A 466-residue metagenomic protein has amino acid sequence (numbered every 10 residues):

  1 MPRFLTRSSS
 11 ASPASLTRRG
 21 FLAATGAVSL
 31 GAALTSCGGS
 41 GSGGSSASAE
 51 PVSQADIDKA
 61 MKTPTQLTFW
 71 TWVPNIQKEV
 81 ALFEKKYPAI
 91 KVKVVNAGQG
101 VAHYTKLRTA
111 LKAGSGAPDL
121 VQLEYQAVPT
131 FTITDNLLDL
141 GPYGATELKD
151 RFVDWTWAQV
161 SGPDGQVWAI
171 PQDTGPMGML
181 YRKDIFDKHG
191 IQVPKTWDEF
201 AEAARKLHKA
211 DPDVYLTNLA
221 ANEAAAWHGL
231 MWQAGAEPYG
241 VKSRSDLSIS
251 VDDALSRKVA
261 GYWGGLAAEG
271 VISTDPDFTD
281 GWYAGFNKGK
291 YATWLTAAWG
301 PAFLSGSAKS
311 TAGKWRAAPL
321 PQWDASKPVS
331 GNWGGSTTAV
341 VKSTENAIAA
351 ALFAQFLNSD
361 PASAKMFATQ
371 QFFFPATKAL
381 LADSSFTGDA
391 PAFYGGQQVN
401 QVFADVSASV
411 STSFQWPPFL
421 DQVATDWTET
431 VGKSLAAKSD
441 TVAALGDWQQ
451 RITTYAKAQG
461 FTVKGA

Functional and structural regions predicted by a protein language model:
M1-L16, A24-L34: N-terminal secretory signal peptides
R3, T63, D187, D405-A466: Conserved C-terminal helix/tail region of periplasmic/extracytoplasmic solute-binding proteins
E50-D56, Y125-M177, L230-M231, R316-A318: Hinge/lid segment of periplasmic solute-binding proteins
M61, P129, W299-T311, D324-D426 (+2 more regions): C-terminal lobe and pocket-closing loops of periplasmic/extracytoplasmic Venus-flytrap solute-binding proteins
L82-W155, K188-K195, G285, G289-T293 (+1 more regions): Extracytoplasmic "Venus flytrap"/periplasmic binding protein-like
T109, A117-D119, E147-I185, Y215 (+2 more regions): A structural signal for short loop-to-beta-strand junctions that line the ligand-binding cleft of periplasmic/secreted
Q166-Q172, M177, A201-S248, Y291: Extracytoplasmic/periplasmic solute-binding protein
A204, S245-P276, L320: Glycine-centered hinge/linker elements that transmit conformational signals in sensory and ligand-binding systems
